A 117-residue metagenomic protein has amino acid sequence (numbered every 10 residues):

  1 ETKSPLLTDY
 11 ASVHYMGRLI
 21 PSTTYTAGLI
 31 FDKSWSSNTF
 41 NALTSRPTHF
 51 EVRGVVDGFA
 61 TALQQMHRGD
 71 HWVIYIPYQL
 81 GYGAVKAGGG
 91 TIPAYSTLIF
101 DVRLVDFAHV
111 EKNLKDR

Functional and structural regions predicted by a protein language model:
E1-Y15: Short, glycine/small-residue-enriched coil/turn segments at secondary-structure junctions
M16-I20, V105: Conserved positions in beta-strands of structured domains
L19-Y75, Q79-F100, D116: A beta-strand/beta-hairpin structural motif
L104-R117: Short, low-complexity, Pro/Ser/Thr/Gly-rich segments in the mature regions of secreted, periplasmic
